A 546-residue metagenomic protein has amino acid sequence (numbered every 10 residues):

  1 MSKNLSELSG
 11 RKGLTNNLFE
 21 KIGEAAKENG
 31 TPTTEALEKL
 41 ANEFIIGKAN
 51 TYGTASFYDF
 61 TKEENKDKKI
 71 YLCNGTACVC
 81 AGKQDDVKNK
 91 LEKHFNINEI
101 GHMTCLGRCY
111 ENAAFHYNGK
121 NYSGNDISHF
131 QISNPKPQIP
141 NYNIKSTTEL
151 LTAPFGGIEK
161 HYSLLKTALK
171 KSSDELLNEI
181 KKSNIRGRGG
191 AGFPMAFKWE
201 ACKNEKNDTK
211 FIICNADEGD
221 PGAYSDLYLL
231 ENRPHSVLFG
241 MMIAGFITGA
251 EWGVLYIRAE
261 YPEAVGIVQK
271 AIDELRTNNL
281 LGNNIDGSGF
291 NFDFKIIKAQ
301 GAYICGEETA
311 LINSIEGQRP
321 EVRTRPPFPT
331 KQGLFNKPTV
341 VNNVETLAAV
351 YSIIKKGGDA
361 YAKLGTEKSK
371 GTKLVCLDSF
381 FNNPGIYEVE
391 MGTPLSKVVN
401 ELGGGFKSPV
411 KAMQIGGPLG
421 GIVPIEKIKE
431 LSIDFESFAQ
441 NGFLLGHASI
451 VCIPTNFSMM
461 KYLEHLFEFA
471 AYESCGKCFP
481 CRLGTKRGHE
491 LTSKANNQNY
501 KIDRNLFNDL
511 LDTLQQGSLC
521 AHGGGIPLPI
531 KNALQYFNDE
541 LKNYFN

Functional and structural regions predicted by a protein language model:
M1-N546: Feature of Fe-S/electron-transfer and energy-metabolism proteins that preferentially highlights extended coupling
